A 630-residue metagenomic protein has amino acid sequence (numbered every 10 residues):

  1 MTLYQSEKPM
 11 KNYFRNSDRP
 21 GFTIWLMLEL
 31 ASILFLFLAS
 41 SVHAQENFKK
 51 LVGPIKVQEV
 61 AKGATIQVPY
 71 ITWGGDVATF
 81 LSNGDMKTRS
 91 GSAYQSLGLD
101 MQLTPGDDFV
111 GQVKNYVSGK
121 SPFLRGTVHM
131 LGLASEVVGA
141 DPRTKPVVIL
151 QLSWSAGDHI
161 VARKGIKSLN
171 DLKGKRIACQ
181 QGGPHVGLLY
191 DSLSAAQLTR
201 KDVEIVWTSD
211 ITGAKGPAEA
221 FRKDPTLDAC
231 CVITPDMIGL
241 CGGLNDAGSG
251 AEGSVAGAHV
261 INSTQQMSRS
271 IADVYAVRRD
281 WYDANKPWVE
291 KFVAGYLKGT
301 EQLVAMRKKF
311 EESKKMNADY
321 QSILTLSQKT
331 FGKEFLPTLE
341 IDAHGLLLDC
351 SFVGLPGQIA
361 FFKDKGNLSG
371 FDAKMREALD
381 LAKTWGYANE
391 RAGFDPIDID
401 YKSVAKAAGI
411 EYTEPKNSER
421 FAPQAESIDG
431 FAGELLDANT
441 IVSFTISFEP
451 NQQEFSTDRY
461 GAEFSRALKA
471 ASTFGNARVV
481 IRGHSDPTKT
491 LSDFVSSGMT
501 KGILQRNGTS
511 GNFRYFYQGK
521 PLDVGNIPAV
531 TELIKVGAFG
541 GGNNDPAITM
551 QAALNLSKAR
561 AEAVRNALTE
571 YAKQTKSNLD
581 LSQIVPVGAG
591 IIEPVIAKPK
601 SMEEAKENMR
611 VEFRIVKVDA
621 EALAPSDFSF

Functional and structural regions predicted by a protein language model:
F14, V42-S118, G345-A438: N-terminal hydrophobic or amphipathic helices and topogenic motifs
W25-A39: Bacterial N-terminal signal peptides
Q45-D224, D228-P235, G257-S263: Short, glycine-/small- and polar/acidic-enriched structural segments that line small-molecule recognition paths
L81-G84, V117-S121, E136, G165 (+10 more regions): Sec-exported extracytoplasmic/periplasmic mature domains
V128-M130, G139, D202-Q328: Pocket-lining segment of extracytoplasmic ligand-binding domains
A284-E390: Secondary-structure end/capping motifs
K402-G541, M602, V616-F630: Periplasmic peptidoglycan-binding/tethering modules of Gram-negative envelope proteins
D486-S492, G537-I548, Q574-E612: A short, conserved strand-capping beta-turn/loop at the end of a beta strand
